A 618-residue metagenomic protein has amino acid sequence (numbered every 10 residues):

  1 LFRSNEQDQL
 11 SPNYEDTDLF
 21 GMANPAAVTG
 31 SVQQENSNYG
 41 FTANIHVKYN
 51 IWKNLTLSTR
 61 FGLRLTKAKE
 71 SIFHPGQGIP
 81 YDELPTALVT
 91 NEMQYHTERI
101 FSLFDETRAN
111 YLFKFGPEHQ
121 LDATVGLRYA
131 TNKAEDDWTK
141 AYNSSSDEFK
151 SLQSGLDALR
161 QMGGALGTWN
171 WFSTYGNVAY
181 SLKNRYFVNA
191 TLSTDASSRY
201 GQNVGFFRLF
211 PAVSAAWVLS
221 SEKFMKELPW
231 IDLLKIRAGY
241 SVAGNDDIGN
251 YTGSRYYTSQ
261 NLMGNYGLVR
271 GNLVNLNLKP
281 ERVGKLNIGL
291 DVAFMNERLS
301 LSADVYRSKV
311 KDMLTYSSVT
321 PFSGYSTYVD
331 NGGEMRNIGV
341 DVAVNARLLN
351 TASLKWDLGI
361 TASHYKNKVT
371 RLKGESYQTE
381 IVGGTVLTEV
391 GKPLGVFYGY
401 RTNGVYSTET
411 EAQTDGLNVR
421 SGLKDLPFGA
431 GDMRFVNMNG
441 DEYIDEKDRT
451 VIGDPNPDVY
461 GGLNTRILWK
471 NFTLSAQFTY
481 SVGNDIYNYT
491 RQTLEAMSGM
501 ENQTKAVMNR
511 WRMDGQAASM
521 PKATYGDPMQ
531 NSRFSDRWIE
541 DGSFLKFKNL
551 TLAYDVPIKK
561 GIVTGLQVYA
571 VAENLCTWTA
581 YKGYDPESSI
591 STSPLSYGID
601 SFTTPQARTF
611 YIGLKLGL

Functional and structural regions predicted by a protein language model:
S4-E6: N-terminal targeting leaders for non-cytosolic proteins
S11-H74, P85-L394, F534-L618: Extracellular/periplasmic, surface-exposed regions of secreted and cell-surface proteins
H74, G78-D82, G264-G271, K309-G332 (+7 more regions): Surface-exposed, extracytoplasmic segments of Gram-negative outer-membrane nutrient-acquisition systems
I467: Short, structured surface segments that line ligand/substrate-binding pockets
K470: Short acidic/polar active-site loop segments enriched in Thr and Asp
